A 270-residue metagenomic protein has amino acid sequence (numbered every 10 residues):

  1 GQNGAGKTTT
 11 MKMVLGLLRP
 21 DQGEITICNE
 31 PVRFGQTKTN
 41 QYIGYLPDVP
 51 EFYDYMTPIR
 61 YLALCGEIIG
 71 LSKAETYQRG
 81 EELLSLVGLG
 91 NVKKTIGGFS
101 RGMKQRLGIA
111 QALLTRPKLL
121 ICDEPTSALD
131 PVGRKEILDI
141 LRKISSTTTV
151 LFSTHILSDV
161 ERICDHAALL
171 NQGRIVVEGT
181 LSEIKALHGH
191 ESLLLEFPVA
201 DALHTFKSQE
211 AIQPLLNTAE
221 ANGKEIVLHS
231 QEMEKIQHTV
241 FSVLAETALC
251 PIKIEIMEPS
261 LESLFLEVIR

Functional and structural regions predicted by a protein language model:
G1-N171, V177: ABC transporter nucleotide-binding domains
V32, P198-V199, H229, M233 (+1 more regions): Short beta->alpha junction loops/turns
L62, A202-S208, V240, L261: Generic structural signal for hydrophobic residues
G70, G88, E210-L216, A248: Glycine-centered loop/turn motif at secondary-structure junctions
I137-H229: ABC transporter nucleotide-binding domain
E232-R270: C-terminal coupling/interaction segments
